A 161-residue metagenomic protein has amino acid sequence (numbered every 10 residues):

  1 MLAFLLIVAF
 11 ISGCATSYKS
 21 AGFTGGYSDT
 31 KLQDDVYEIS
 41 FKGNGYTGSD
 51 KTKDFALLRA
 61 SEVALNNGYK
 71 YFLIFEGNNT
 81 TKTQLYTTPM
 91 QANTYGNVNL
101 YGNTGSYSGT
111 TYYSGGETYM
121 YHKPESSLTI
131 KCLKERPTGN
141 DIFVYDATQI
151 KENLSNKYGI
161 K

Functional and structural regions predicted by a protein language model:
M1-I7: Sec-dependent signal peptide recognition, specifically the positively charged N-region followed immediately by
A9-G13: C-terminal motif of bacterial Sec signal peptides marking the signal peptidase cleavage site
A15-K161: Secreted/extracellular ectodomain signature
